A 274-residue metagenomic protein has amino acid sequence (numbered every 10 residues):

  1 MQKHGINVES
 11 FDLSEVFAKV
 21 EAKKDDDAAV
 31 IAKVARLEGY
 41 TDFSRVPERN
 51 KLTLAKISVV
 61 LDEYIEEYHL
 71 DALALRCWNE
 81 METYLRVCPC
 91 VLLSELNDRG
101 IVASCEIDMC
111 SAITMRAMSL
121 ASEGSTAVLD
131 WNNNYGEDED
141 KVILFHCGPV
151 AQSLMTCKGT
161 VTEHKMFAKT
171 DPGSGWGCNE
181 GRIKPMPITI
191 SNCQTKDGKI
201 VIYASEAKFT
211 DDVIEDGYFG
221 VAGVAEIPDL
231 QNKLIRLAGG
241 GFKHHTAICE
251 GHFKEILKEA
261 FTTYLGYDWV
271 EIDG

Functional and structural regions predicted by a protein language model:
M1-G124: Conserved, well-structured core segments that form the ligand-binding/active-site neighborhood of functional domains
M1-K3, D27-I31, V91-E95, C147-V150 (+2 more regions): Short, low-complexity, polar/charged sequence segments that are solvent-exposed and flexible
I6, K33-L37, N97-G100, S153-T156 (+2 more regions): Glycine-rich loops and low-complexity Gly/Arg-rich segments that provide flexible linkers or classic glycine-based
F11, R76, G124-N132, V270-G274: Flexible, glycine/charged-enriched surface loops at secondary-structure junctions
V16, P149-V150, G251-K254: Generic structural motif
R76-T83, N134-G136, F253-E255: Gly/Ser/Thr-rich loops at beta-strand to alpha-helix junctions that form or flank small-molecule/cofactor-binding
G100-E215: C-terminal catalytic subdomain
D171-G274: Extended hydrophobic packing segments that form well-structured cores
